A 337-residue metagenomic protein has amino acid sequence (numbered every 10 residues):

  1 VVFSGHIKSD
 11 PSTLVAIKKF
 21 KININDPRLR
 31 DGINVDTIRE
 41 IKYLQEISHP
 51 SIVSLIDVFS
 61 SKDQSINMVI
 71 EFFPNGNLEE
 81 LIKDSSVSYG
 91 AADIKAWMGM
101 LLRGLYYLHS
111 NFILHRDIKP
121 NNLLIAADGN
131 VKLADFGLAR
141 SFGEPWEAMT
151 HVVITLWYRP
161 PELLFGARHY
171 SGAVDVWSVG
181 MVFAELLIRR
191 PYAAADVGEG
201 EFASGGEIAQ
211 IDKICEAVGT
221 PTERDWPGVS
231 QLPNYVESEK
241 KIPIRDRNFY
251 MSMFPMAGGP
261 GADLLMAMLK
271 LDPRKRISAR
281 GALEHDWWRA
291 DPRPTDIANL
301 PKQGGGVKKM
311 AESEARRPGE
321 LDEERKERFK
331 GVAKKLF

Functional and structural regions predicted by a protein language model:
L14, K19-S48: Conserved N-lobe beta3->alphaC-helix segment of eukaryotic protein kinase catalytic domains
S54-I66: Short beta-strand micro-motifs within the conserved protein kinase catalytic domain, predominantly in the N-lobe
D63-N77: Conserved short submotifs of the Hanks-type protein kinase catalytic core that shape the nucleotide-binding pocket
W97-M98: Activation segment signature within eukaryotic-like protein kinase domains
H109-I125: Catalytic-loop of the protein kinase fold
V218-M266: C-terminal lobe substrate-recognition/regulatory segment of protein kinase catalytic domains
R293-F337: C-terminal intrinsically disordered, low-complexity extensions immediately downstream of enzyme catalytic cores
